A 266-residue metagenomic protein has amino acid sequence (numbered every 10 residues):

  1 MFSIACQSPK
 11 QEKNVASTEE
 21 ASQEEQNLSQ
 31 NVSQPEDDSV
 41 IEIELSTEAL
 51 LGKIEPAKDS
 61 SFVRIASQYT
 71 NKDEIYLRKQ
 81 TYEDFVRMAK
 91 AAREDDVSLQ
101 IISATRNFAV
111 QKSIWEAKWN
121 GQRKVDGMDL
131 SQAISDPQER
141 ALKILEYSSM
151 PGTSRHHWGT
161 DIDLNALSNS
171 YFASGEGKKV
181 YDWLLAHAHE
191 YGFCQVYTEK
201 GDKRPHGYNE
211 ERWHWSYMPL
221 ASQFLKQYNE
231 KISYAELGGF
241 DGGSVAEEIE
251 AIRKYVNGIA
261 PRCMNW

Functional and structural regions predicted by a protein language model:
S3-A5: C-terminal motif of bacterial Sec signal peptides marking the signal peptidase cleavage site
Q7-P9: Bacterial signal peptide processing site
K13-T47: Post-signal peptide N-terminal segment of mature Sec-exported envelope proteins
D38-W266: Cell-envelope/glycan interface and biosynthesis
